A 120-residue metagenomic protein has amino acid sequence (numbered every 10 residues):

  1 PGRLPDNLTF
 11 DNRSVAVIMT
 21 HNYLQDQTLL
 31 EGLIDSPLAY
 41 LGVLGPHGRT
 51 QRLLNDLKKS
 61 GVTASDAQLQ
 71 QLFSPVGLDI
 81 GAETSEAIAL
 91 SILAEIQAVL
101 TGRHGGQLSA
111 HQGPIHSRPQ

Functional and structural regions predicted by a protein language model:
P1-N12: Short amphipathic alpha-helix with an adjacent loop that forms part of the alpha/beta core around
R3-L4, Y23-Q25: Short, catalytically relevant binding-site loops at active-site mouths
V15, T20-L24, E31-D56: ADP-ribose/adenylate-binding Rossmann-like module
D26, L30, E86-A89: Alpha-helical structural signal
L44-Q120: Adenosine-phosphate binding glycine-rich loop
